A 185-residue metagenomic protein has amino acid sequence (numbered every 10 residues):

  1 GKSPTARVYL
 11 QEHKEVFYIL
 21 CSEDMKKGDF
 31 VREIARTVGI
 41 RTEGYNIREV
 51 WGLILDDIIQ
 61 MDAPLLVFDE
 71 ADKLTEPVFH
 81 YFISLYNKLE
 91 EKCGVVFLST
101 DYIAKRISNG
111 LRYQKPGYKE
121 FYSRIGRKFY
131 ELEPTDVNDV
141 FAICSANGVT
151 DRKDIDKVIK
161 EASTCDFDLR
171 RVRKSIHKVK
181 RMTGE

Functional and structural regions predicted by a protein language model:
G1, L74, Y86-P116: Sensor-1/coupling segment of RecA-like P-loop NTPase cores
T5-Y9: Hydrophobic positions on the alpha1 helix immediately C-terminal to the Walker A/P-loop
Q11, E120-S123, R127-E185: C-terminal alpha-helical "lid" subdomain
H13-V16, D62-A63, E91-C93, F121-K128: Short glycine-/polar-rich loops that comprise or flank the Walker A/P-loop and associated switch/sensor motifs
I19-M61: Short glycine-rich substrate-engagement loop in P-loop NTPases that contacts/grips substrate
E23-K26, K73, T100-K105, P134-N138: Conserved nucleotide-binding/hydrolysis micro-motifs of P-loop NTPases
D56-V78, F82, L89: Conserved P-loop NTPase "ATPase switch" module shared by AAA+ and STAND
F79, I83, R106-L111, A142-I143: Short, well-ordered secondary-structure micro-motifs
